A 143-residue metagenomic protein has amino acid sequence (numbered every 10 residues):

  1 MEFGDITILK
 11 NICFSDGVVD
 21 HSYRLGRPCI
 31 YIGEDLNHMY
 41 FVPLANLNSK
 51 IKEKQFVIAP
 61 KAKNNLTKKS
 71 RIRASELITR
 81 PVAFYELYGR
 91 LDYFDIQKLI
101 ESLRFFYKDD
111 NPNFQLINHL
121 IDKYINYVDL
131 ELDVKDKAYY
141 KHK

Functional and structural regions predicted by a protein language model:
M1-D16: Short coil-to-beta transition motif at edge beta-strands of beta-rich domains
D5, L25-R27, S70: Short beta-strand or tight-loop elements that sit immediately N-terminal to catalytic metal-binding acidic residues
T7, M39-Y40, Q55-V57, R71-I72 (+1 more regions): A broad, low-specificity signal marking well-ordered, structured residues that form hydrophobic/aromatic
N11, P43, P60, S75-E76: Pocket-edge structural micro-motifs
V18-N64: Compact nucleic-acid interaction/catalytic patches
K61-K143: C-terminal terminal-subdomain/extension
